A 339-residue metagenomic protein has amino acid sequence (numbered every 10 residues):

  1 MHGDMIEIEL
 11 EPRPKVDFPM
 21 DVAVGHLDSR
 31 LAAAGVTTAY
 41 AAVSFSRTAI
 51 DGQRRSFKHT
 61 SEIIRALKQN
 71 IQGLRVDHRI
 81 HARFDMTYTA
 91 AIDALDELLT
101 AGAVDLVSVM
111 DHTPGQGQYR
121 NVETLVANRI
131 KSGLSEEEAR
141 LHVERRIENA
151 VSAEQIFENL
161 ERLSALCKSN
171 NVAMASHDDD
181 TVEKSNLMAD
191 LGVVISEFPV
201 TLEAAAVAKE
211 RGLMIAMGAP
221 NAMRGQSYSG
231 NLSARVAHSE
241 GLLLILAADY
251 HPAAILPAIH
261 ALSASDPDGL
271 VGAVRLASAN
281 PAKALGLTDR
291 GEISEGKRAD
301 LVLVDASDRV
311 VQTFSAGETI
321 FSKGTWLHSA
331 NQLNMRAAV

Functional and structural regions predicted by a protein language model:
M1-I63: Metal-associated gating/positioning segment near the N- to mid-region
A39-A41, V107, S196, L246: Hydrophobic residues within beta-strands of alpha/beta enzymes
S46-A49, Q53-D179, D249: Metal-coordinating catalytic core of metallo-dependent amide/deamination hydrolases
A82-D93, D178-V182, L187, I195-E197 (+1 more regions): Active-site glycine- and acidic-residue-rich loops that bind and position anionic ligands or nucleotide-like cofactors
A101-D105, M188-I195, E210-A216, E240-L244: Glycine-enriched alpha-helix->loop->beta-strand junction motifs that scaffold or abut catalytic
E154-I156, S176-D178, S196-A205, R224-N231: A general structural motif
R211-A306: His/Asp/Glu-enriched, well-ordered alpha-helical/loop segment that forms or immediately abuts the divalent-metal
A279, K283, I293-V339: C-terminal cap of metal-dependent C-N hydrolases
